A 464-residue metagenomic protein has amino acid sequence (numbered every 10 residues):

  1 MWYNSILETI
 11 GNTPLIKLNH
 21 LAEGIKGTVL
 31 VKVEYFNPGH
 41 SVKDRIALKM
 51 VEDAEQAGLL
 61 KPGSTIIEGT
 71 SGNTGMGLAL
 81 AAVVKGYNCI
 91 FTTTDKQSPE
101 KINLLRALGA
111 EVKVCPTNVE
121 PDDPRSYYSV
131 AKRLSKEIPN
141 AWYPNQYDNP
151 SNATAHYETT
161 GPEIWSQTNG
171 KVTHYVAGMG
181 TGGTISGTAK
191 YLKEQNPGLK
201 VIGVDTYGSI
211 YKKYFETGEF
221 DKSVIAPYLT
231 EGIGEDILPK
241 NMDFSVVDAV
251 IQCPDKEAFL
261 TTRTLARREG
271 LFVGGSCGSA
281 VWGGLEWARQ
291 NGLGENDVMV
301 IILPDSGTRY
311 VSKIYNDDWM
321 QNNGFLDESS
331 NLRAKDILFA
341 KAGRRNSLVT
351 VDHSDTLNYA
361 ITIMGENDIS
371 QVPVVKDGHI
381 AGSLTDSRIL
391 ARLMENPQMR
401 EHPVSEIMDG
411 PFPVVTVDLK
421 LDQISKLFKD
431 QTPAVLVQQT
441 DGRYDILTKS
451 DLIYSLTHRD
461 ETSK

Functional and structural regions predicted by a protein language model:
M1-L338: PLP-dependent amino-acid enzyme catalytic core
L30, Q252, T350, S383 (+1 more regions): Short aromatic/basic micro-patch
A82, L105, I164, G270 (+6 more regions): Terminal peptide-recognition signature
T117-D122, T356, R388-I389, E406 (+1 more regions): Histidine- and aromatic-rich ligand-binding microenvironments
V246, N331-L348, E401-F412: Bateman (tandem CBS) regulatory domains
V349-D368, V374-K376, L393, P413-P433 (+2 more regions): The conserved cystathionine-beta-synthase
G382-I389, Y444-I453: Short hydrophobic beta-strand motif reused across regulatory alpha/beta modules
